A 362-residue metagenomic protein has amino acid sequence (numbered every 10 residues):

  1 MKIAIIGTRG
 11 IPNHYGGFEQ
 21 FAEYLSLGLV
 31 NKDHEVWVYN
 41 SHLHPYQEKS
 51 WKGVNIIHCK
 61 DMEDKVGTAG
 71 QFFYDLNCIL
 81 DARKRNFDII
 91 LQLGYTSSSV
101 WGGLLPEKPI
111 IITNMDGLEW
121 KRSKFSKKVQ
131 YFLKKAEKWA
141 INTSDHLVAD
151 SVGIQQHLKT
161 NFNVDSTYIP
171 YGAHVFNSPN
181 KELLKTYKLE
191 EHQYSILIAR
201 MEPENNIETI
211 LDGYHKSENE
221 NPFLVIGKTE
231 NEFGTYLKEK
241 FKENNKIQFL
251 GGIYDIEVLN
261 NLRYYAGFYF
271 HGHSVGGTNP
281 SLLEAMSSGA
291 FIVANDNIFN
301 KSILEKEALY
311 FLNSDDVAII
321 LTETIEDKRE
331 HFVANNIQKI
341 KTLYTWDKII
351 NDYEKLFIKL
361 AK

Functional and structural regions predicted by a protein language model:
A4, K188-E218, L224: Conserved donor-binding/catalytic core segment of Leloir-type glycosyltransferases
G70-R83, F87-D116, G277: An aromatic- and histidine-rich active-site surface loop
L80-R83, V129-L147: Membrane-proximal helix-turn-helix segments that form the acceptor-binding/catalytic region of lipid-linked
T235-I256: Nucleotide-activated donor-binding/catalytic signature segment of Leloir-type glycosyltransferases, i.e., the conserved
N261-G277, A290: Acidic donor-binding loop of glycosyltransferase active sites
L282, S287-A294: Short hydrophobic beta-strand element within catalytic cores of glycosyltransferases and related nucleotide-activated
K301-E323: Change "using UDP/GDP/dTDP sugars" to "using nucleotide sugars
K328-A361: A charged, aromatic-enriched C-terminal amphipathic alpha-helix characteristic of glycosyltransferases across folds
